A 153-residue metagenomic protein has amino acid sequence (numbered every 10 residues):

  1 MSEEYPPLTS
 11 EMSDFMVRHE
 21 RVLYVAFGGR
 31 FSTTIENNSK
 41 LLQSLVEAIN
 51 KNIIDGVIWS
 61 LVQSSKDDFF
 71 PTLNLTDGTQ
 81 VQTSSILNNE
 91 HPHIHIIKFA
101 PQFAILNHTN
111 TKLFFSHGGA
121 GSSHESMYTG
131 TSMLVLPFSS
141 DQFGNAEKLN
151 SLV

Functional and structural regions predicted by a protein language model:
M1-V153: Catalytic core of nucleotide-sugar-dependent glycosyltransferases
